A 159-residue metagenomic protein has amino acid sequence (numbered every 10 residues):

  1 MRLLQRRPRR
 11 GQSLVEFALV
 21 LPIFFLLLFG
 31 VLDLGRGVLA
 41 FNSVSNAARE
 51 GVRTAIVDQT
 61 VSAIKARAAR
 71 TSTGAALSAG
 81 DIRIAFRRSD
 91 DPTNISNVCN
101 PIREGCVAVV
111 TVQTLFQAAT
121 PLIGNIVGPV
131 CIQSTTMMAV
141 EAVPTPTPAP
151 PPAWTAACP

Functional and structural regions predicted by a protein language model:
M1-S72: Alpha-helical assembly-interface signal, strongest on the long, hydrophobic N-terminal helix that forms
R2, R49-P159: Short, conserved structural patches
